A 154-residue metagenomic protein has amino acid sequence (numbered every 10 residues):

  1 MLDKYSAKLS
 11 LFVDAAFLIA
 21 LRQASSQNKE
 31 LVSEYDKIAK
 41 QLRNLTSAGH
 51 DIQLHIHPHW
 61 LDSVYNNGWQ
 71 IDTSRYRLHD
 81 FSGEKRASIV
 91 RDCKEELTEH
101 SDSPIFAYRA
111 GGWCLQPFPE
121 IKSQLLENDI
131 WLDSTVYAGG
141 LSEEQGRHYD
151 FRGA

Functional and structural regions predicted by a protein language model:
M1-A48, R109: Active-site beta->alpha N-cap acidic-glycine motif
D3-K4, S82-W113: CE4/NodB-like, metal-dependent polysaccharide N-deacetylase domain that modifies extracellular/periplasmic N-acetylated
Y5-L9, S47-I52, D102-F106, N128-I130: Short, well-ordered coil/turn segments that N-cap beta-strands
L11-A15, L54-P58, R109-G112, S134-A138: A cross-domain feature marking catalytic cores of carbohydrate-active enzymes and several ubiquitous metabolic/repair
I38-R43, A87-E95, K122: Generic structural signal for well-ordered alpha-helices, preferentially at hydrophobic/aromatic core positions
W60-D72: Short, flexible, mixed-charge acidic loops at enzyme active sites
D72-R86: Glycine-rich phosphate-binding "P-loop"
P104-A154: Active-site-adjacent pocket scaffolds in enzyme catalytic domains
